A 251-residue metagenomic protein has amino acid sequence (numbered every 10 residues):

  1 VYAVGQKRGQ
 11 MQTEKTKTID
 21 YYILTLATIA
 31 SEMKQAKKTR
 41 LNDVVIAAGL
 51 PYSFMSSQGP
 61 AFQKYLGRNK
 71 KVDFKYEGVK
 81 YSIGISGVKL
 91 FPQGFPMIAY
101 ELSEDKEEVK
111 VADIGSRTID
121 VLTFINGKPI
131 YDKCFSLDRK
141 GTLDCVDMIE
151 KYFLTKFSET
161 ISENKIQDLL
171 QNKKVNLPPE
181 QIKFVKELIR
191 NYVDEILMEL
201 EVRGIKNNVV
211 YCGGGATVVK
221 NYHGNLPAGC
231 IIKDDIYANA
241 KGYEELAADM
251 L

Functional and structural regions predicted by a protein language model:
V1-V111, P129-L143, N164-L251: Nucleotide/phosphate-binding catalytic cleft detector across ATP-hydrolyzing and phosphate-transferring enzymes
A112-S116: Active-site-proximal alpha-helical scaffolds that flank and shape metal-associated catalytic sites
I119-T123: Short beta-strand scaffold segments in enzyme catalytic cores
E150-K151: Conserved NTP-binding/hydrolysis module of P-loop NTPases
F157-I161, K165: Short, basic interhelical loop/turn and adjoining N-cap of the next helix at nucleic-acid- or acidic-partner-contacting
